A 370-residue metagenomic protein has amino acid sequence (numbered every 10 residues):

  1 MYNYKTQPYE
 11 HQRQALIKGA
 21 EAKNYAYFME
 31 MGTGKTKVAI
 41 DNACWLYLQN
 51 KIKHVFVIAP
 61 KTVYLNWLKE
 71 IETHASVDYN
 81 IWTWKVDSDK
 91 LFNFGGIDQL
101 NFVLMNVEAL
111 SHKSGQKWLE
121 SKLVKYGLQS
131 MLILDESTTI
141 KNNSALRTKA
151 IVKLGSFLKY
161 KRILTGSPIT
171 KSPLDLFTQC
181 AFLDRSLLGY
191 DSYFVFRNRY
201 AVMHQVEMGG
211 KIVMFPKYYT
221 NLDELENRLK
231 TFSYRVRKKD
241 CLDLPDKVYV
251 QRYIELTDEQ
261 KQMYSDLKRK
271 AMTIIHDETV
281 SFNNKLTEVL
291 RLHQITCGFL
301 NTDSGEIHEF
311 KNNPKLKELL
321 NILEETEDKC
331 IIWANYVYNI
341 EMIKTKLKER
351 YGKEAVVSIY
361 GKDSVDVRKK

Functional and structural regions predicted by a protein language model:
M1-F28: Conserved pre-motif I regulatory segment
E21, T33-G34, V38-K51, F56 (+2 more regions): Conserved Helicase C-terminal RecA-like lobe
V38, K51-T73, T170-D175, N335-Y338: Conserved Walker A/P-loop ATP-binding site and its immediately adjacent core in helicase/helicase-like ATPase domains
K53-H54, T73, D98-N101, S130-M131 (+1 more regions): Conserved P-loop NTPase motor "coupling/switch" region that bridges the ATPase
V63-D87, L183-S186, E349-K353: Conserved helix-turn-beta segment of the N-terminal RecA-like "Helicase ATP-binding" lobe in SF1/SF2 helicases
W82-L91, V107-H112, K141-S144, A334-Y338 (+1 more regions): Conserved helicase motor
S88-F102, E108-L128: Conserved helix/coil segment N-terminal to the catalytic DExD/H
D135-E136: Walker B catalytic acidic pair
